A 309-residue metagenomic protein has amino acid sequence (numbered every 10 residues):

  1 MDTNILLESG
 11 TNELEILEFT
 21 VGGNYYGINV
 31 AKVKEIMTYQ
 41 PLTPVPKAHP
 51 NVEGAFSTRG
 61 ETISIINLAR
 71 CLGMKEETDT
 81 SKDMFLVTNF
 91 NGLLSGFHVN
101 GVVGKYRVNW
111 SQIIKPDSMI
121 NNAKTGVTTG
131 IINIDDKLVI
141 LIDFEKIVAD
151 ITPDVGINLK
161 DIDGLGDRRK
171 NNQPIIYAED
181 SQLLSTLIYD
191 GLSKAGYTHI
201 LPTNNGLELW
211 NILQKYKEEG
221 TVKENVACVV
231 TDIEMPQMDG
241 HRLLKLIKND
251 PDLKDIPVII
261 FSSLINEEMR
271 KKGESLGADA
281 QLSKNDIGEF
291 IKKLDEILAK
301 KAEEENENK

Functional and structural regions predicted by a protein language model:
G23, N172-L183, I188-L192, V229: Conserved acidic segment of CheY-like receiver
I36-V52, V102-N133: Flexible, small-/acidic-enriched active-site or ligand-binding loops
G60, M235: Receiver (REC) domain active-site loop signature in two-component systems and cognate sites in sensor histidine kinases
P202-C228: Acidic, metal-coordinating helix/loop segments flanking the phosphotransfer/catalytic sites of two-component signaling
N205, D239-R242: Acidic catalytic/metal-coordinating carboxylates
D232-I233, S262: Active-site residues of response regulator receiver
P236-Q237, N266: The feature encodes the CheY-like receiver
H241-K254: Short amphipathic alpha-helix used as the core "switch/output" element in two-component signaling
